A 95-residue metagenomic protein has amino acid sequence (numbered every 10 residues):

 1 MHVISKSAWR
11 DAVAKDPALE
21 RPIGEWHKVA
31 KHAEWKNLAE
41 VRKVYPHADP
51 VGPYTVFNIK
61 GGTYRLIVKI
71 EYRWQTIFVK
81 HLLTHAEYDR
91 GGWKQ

Functional and structural regions predicted by a protein language model:
M1-T63, E71-T76, A86-Q95: Basic, Lys/Arg-enriched alpha-helical interface segments
V79-L83: Catalytic Cys-His active-site segments of thiol-dependent hydrolases/isopeptidases
